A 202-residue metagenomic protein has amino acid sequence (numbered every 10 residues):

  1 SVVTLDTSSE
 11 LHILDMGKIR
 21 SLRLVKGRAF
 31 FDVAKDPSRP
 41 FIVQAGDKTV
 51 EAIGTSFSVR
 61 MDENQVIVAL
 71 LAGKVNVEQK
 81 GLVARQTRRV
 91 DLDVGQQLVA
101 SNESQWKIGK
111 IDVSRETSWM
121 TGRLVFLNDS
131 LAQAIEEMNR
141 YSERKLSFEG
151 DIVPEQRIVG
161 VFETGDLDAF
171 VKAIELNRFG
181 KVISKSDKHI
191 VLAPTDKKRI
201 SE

Functional and structural regions predicted by a protein language model:
S1-E202: A residue-level detector for the "anchor" residue at the start of short, highly conserved motifs
